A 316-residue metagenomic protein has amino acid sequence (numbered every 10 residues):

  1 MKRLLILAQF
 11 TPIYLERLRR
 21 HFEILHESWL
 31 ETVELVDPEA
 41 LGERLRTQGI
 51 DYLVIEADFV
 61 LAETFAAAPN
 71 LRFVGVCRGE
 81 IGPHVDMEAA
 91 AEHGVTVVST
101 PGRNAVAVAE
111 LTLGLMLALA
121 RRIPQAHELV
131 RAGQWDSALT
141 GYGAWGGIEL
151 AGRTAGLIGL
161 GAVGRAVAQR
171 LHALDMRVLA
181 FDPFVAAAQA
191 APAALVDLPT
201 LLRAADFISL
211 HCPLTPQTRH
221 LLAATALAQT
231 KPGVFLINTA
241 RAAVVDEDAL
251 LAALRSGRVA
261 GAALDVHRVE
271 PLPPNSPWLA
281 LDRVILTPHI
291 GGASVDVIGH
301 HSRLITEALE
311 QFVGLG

Functional and structural regions predicted by a protein language model:
M1, A151-T154, A224, G233: Phosphate-coordination loops involved in phosphoryl transfer and adenosine-cofactor binding
M1-V98, R203, A223: An N-terminal-biased, well-structured beta-alpha scaffold segment characteristic of Rossmann-like dinucleotide-binding
R46, L61-A62, L179, P183-P277: Rossmann-like adenosine-cofactor binding region
D51-Y52, F73, F207, F235 (+2 more regions): Short, Asp-centered acidic motifs that coordinate Mg2+ and/or phosphate in catalytic or ligand-binding sites
H93, P101-T154, A166: Phosphate-binding beta-alpha-beta segment of Rossmann-like dinucleotide-binding domains, i.e., the NAD(P)
S99-R103, A107, Q125-A126, A144 (+1 more regions): C-terminal helix-to-coil terminal segments
L160-G161: Glycine-rich Rossmann-fold phosphate-binding loop(s) that bind the pyrophosphate of adenine dinucleotide cofactors
A168, H172, L254: Gly/Ala-rich phosphate-binding loop of Rossmann-like dinucleotide-binding domains, activating on the conserved
